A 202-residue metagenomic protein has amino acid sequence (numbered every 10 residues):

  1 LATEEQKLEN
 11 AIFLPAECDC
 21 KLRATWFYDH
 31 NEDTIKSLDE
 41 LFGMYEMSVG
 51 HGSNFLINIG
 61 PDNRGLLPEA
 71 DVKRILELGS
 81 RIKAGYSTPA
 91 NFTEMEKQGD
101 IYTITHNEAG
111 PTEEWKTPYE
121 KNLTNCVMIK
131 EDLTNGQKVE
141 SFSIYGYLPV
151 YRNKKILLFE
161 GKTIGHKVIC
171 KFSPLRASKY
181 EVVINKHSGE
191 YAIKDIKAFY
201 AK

Functional and structural regions predicted by a protein language model:
L1-F13, G60, L66-L76: Histidine/acidic-residue-rich catalytic or RNA/ligand-binding cores of hydrolases and nuclease-related proteins
L1-W26, I35-S37, M47: Aromatic-lined glycan-binding groove of carbohydrate-active enzymes
C20-L22, I59, T105-H106, I184: Pocket-edge structural micro-motifs
R23-F27, P61-R64, T134, H187-G189: Short, solvent-exposed loop/turn segments at secondary-structure junctions
D29-T34, F42-K73: Aromatic/acidic polysaccharide-binding cleft in carbohydrate-active enzymes
D33-K36, P118: Extended polysaccharide-engagement surfaces of secreted carbohydrate-active enzymes
A70-E77, R81-L157, K162-K202: Aromatic, loop-rich ligand-recognition surfaces of beta-strand-rich domains
